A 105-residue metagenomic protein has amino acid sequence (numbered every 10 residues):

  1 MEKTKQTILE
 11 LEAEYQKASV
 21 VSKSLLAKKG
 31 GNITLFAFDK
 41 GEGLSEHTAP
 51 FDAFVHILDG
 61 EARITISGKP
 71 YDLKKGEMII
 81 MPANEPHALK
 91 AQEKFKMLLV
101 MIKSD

Functional and structural regions predicted by a protein language model:
M1-G30, T65: A short, N-terminal "cap"/entry segment at the start of jelly-roll beta-barrel domains of the cupin/DSBH fold
S19, T34-A49: Conserved short histidine dyad/triad with adjacent acidic residue
F51-R63, S67: Glycine- and acidic-residue-biased ligand/ion/polar-headgroup-sensing regions
L58-D59, K74-K75, E93: A cytosolic small-molecule/anion-sensing beta-strand core signal
G68-A83: Short acidic-glycine-tyrosine-enriched beta hairpin
A83-D105: Ligand-binding loop in jelly-roll beta-barrel domains
